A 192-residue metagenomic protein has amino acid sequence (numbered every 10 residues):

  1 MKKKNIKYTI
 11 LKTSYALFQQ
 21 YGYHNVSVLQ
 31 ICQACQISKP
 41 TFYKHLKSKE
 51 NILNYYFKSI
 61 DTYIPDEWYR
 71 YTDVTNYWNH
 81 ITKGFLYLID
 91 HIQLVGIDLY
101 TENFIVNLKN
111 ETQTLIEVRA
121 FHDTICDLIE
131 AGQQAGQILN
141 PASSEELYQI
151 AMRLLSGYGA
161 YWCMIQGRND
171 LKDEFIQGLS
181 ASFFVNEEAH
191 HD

Functional and structural regions predicted by a protein language model:
M1-Y21, N25-I37, N51: Basic, helix-initiating cap at the start of DNA-binding domains
Q33, K47-S48, K58: Residue-level detection of the helix-turn-helix DNA-binding "recognition helix"
C35-L46: Short hydrophobic/aromatic patch on the recognition helix
S48-I52, Y100: A secondary-structure capping/hinge motif
I52-I60: Alpha-helical DNA-contacting segments of helix-turn-helix folds
Y55, D66-L94, L147-A151: Hydrophobic alpha-helical connector segments
K83, D90, D123, D127-A135 (+3 more regions): C-terminal peripheral helix-coil segments that are non-catalytic and often amphipathic
I89-C126: Short secondary-structure transition hinges
